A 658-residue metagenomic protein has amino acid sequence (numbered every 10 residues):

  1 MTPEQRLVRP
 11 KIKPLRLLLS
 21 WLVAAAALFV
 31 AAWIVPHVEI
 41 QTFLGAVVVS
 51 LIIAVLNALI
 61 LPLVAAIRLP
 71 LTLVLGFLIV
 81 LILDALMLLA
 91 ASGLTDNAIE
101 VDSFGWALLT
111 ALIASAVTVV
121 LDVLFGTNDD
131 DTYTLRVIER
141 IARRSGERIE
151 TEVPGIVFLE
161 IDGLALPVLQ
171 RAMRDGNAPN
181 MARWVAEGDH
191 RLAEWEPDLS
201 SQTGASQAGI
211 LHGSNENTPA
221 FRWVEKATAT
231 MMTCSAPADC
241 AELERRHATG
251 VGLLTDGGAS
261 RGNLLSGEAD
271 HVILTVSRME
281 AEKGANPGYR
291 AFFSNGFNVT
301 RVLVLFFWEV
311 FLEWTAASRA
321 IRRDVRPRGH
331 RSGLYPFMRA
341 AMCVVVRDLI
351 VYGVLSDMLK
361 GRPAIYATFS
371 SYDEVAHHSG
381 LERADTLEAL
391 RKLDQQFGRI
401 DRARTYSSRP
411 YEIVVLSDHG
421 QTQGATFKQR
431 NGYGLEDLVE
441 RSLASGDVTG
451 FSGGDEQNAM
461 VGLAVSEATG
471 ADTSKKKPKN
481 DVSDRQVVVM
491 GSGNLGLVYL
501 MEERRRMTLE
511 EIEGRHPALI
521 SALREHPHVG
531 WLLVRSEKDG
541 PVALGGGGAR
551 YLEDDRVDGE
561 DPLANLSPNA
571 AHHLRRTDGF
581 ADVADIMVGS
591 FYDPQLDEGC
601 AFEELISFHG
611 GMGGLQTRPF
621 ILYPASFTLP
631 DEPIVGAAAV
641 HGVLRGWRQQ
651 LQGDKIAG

Functional and structural regions predicted by a protein language model:
M1-L109, V119-D129: Juxtamembrane/disordered regions of integral membrane proteins
D130-D189, R430: Active-site-proximal N-terminal segment of extracellular/periplasmic enzymes that hydrolyze or transfer
D130-T132, G213-G380, N494-L500, R504-M507 (+5 more regions): His/Asp/Glu-rich, glycine-adjacent segments that coordinate divalent cations and/or stabilize oxyanion chemistry on
E150-Q170, W184, I210, A364-S370 (+6 more regions): Beta-strand elements within well-structured catalytic alpha/beta cores of enzymes that handle phosphate/sulfate esters
R171-A208, G213-N217: Short, structured active-site-proximal loop/turn typified by the sulfatase FGly-forming signature C/S-X-P-X-R
T228, S235-T249, G257, R261-E268 (+1 more regions): Active-site neighborhoods of enzymes that stabilize oxyanions during catalysis
V344-V345, L349, D357, I365 (+3 more regions): A long, amphipathic alpha-helix that forms part of the scaffold/cap immediately adjacent to metal-dependent active
A403-M501: Acidic/histidine-rich catalytic neighborhood
